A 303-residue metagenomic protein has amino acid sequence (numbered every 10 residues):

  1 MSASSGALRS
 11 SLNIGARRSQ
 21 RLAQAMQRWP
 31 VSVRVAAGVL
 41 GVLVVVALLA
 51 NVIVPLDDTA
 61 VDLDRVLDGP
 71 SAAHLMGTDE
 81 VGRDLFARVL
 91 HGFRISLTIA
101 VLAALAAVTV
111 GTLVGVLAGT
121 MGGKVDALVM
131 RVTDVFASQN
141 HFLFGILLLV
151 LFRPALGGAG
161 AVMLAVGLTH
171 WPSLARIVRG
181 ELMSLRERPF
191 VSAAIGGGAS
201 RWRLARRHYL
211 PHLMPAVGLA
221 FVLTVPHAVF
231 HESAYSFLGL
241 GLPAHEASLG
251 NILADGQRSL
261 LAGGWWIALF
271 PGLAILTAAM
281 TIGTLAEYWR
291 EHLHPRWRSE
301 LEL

Functional and structural regions predicted by a protein language model:
M1-G41, T284-L303: Transmembrane alpha-helical segments of polytopic membrane transport and secretion proteins
L8, V31-R34, G38, V42-V81 (+1 more regions): Hydrophobic alpha-helical transmembrane segments of membrane transport/permease proteins and related membrane-embedded
G15-W29, L56-A104, I252-L269: Periplasmic/extracellular loop-to-transmembrane helix junction in inner-membrane transport proteins
A50-I53, I99-D134, I146: Transmembrane-helix boundary motif in ABC transporter permease subunits
L75, D79, L85, G119-T120 (+3 more regions): Generic hydrophobic transmembrane alpha-helix motif, especially the helices
R83-T98, L102, G122-M130, M183-E187 (+1 more regions): Amphipathic cytosolic juxtamembrane alpha-helices at the membrane-cytosol interface of multi-pass membrane transporters
A137, L149-F152, L223, F230-F270 (+2 more regions): Glycine-rich helix-loop "coupling/hinge" segments at transmembrane-helix boundaries in multipass transporters
V166-T169, P215-G218, V222-L223, G264-L303: C-terminal transmembrane helix and the adjacent membrane-cytosol boundary/short C-terminal tail of inner/organellar
